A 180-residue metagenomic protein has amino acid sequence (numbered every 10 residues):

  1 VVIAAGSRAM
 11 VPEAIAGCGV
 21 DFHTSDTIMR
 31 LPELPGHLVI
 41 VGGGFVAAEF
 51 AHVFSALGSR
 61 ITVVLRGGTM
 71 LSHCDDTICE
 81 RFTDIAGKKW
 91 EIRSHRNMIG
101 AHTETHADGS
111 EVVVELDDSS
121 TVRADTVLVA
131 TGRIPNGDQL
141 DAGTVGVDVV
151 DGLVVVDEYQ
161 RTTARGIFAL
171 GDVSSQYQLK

Functional and structural regions predicted by a protein language model:
V1-D21, H37: Glycine/serine-rich phosphate-binding loop and adjoining beta1-alpha1 elements at the start of nucleotide-handling
I3-A4, I40, V129-A130: Redox-cofactor binding/interface segments in oxidoreductases and associated redox assembly factors
A9, M29, E33, F45-V46 (+4 more regions): Residue-level detector of alpha-helix initiation sites
V11-E13, A48-E49, F54, L71 (+2 more regions): Glycine/Thr-rich phosphate-binding loops of Rossmann-like dinucleotide-binding domains
C18-P35, V122-L179: FAD-site-proximal beta/loop scaffold in flavoenzymes
P32-C74: Rossmann-like NAD(P)H-binding beta-loop-alpha module
L57-E158: A Rossmann-like FAD-binding core segment of flavoenzymes
